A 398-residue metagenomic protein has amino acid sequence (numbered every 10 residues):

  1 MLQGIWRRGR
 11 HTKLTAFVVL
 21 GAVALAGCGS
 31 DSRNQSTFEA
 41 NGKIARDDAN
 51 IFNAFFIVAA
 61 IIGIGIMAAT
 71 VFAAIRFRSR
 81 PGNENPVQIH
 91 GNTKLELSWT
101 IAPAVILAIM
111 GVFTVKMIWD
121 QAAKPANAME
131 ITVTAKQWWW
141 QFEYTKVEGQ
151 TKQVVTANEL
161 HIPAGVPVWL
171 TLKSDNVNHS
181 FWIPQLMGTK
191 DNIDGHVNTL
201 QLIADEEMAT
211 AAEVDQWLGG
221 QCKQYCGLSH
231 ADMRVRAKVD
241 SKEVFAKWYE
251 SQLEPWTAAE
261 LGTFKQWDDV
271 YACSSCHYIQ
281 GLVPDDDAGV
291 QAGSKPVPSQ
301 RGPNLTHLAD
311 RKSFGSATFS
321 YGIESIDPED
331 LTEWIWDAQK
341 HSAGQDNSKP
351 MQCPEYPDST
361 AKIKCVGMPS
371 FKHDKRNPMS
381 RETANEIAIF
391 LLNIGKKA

Functional and structural regions predicted by a protein language model:
M1-D31: N-terminal secretory/membrane targeting signals
L2-I5, R10-H11, I44-G65, S98-I101: Membrane-entry segments of alpha-helical transmembrane domains in multi-pass membrane proteins
G27, G63-F77: Alpha-helical transmembrane segments
G29-A54, A74-Q300, L308, G315-K362 (+2 more regions): Non-transmembrane, membrane-proximal soluble domains of secreted or membrane proteins
I64, F314-G315: Extracytoplasmic low-complexity repetitive segments enriched in small/polar residues
L305: "…together with the soluble PPM/PP2C metallo-phosphatase catalytic core" -> "…together with the soluble PPM/PP2C
